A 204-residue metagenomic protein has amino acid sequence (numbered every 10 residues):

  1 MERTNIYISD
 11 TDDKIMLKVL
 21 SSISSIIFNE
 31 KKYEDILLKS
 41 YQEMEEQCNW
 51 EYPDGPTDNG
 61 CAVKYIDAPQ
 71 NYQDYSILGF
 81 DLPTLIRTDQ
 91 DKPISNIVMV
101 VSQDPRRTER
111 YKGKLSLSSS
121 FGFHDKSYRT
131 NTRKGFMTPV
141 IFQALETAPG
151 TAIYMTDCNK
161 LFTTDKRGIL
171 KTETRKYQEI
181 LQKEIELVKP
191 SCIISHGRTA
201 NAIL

Functional and structural regions predicted by a protein language model:
I6-A202: A polyanion-binding, active-site-adjacent surface
